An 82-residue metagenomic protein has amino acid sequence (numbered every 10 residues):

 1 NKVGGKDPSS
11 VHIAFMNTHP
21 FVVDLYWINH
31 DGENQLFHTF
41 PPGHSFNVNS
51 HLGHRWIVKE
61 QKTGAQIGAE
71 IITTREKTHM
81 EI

Functional and structural regions predicted by a protein language model:
V3-G5, H12-V22: Asparagine-centered strand-capping/turn motif at beta-strand->loop junctions
V11, F21-L25, H54-W56: Short beta-strand/loop motifs in extracellular/secreted proteins, especially within beta-sandwich accessory domains
F15-H19, N29, S50: Non-cytosolic beta-sheet module surface loops
F21-Q35: Short, surface-exposed beta-strand/strand-loop-strand elements in extracellular ectodomains
N34-P42: Short, acidic Ser/Thr/Gly-rich low-complexity loop/linker segments typical of extracellular and cell-surface proteins
T39, N47-S50: Short, flexible loop/turn segments at beta-strand junctions in immunoglobulin-like and fibronectin type III
G43, L52-K62: A short, solvent-exposed beta-strand micro-motif common in secreted/extracellular proteins
Q61-I82: Structured interaction patches on ligand/partner-binding surfaces of diverse proteins
